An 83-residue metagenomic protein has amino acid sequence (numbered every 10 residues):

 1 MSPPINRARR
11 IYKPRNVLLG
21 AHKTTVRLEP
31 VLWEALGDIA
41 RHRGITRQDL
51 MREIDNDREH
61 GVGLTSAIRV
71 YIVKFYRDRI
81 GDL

Functional and structural regions predicted by a protein language model:
M1-G20: A detector of short terminal or domain-flanking linear segments
L18-I72: Amphipathic, hydrophobic secondary-structure cores in small proteins
V73-L83: Short, solvent-exposed charged binding patches
